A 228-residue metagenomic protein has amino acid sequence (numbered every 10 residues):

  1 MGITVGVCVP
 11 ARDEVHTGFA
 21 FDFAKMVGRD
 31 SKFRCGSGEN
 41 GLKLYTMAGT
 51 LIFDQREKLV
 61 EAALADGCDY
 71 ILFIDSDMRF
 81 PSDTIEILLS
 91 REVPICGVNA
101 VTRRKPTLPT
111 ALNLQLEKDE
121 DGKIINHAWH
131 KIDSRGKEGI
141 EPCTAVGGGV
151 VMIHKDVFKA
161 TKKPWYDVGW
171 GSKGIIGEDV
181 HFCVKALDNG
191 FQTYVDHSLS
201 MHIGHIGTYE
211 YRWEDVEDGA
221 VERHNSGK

Functional and structural regions predicted by a protein language model:
M1-T50, D54: N-proximal low-complexity "stem/linker" segments adjacent to membrane-targeting elements
G38, L89, L187: Anion (oxyanion) recognition and catalysis
I52-R56, E120-D121, D179: Conserved donor sugar-nucleotide recognition element shared by glycan-biosynthetic enzymes
E57-Y70: Active-site nucleotide-sugar/metal-binding loop of Leloir-type enzymes
V60, P81-G169: Conserved catalytic core of nucleotide-sugar-dependent glycosyltransferases
C68-R79: Short beta-strand-to-loop acidic/aromatic patch adjacent to the donor-nucleotide binding site
K155-D156, A160-K228: C-terminal catalytic/acceptor-binding lobe
